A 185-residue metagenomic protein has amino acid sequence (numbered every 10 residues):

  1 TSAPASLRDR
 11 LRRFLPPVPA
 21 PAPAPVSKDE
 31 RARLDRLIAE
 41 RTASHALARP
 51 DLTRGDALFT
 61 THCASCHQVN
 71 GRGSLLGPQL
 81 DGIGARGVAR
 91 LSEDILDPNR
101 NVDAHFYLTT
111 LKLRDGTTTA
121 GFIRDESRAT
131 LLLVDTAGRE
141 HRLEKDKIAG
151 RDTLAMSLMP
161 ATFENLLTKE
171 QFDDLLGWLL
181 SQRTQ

Functional and structural regions predicted by a protein language model:
T1-P50, T61, V69-R72, W178-Q185: Post-cleavage N-terminal segment of exported redox proteins
R41, H45-A46, P50, S74-F106 (+3 more regions): Primarily the internal scaffold of c-type cytochrome electron-transfer domains, especially repeated/multiheme c-type
A48-V69, G84-G87, L175: Sequence/structural segment immediately N-terminal to covalent heme-attachment motifs in c-type and related
A57-Q79, N101-A104, T117-T119, D125-L132 (+3 more regions): Periplasmic/extracellular electron-transfer cofactor-ligation site, primarily the c-type cytochrome heme-c attachment
T109-D115: A short beta-strand micro-motif
G138-L158, T162: Structured surface patches comprising rigid loops and adjacent beta-strands/short helices at the edges of well-ordered
T162-Q185: Long, low-complexity intrinsically disordered regions
